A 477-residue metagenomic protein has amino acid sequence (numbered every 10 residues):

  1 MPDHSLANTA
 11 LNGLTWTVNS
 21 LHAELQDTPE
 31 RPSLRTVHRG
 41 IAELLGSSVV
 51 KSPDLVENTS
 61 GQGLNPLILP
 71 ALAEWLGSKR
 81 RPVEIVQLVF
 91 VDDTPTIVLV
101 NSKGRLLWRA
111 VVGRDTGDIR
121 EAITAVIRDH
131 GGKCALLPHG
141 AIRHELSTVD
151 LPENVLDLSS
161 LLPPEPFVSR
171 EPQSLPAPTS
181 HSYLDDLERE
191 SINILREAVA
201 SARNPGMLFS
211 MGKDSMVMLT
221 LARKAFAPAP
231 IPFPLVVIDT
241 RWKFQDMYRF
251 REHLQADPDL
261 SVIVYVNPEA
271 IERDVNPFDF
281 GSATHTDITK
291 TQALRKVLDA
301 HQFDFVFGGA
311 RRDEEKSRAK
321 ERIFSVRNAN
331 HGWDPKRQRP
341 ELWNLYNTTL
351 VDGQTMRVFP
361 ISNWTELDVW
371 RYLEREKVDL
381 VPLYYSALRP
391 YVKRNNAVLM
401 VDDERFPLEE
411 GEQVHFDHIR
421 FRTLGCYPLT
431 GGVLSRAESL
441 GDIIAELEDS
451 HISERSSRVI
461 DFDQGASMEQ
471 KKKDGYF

Functional and structural regions predicted by a protein language model:
M1-F477: Nucleotide-activated chemistry modules centered on ATP-dependent adenylation/adenylyltransferase
